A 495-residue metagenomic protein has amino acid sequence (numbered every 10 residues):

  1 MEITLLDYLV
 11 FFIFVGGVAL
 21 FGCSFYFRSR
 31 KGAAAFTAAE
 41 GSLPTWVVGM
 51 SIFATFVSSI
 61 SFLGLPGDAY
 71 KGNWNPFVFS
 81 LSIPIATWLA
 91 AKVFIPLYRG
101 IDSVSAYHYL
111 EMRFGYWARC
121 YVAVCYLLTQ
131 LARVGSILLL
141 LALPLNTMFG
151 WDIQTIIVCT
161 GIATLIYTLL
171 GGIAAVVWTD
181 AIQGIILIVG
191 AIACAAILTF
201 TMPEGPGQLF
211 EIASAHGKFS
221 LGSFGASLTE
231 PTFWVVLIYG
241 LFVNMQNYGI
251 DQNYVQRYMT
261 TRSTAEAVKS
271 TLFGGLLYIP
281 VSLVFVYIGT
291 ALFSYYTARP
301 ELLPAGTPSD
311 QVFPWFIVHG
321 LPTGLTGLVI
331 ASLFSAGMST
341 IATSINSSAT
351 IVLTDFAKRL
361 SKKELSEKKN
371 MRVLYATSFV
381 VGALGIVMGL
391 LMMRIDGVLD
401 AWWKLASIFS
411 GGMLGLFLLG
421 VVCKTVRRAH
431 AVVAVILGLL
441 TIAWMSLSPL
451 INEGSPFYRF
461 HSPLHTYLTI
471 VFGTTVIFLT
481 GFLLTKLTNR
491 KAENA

Functional and structural regions predicted by a protein language model:
M1-A495: Membrane-embedded helix-loop-helix hairpins and adjacent transmembrane boundary segments in multi-pass transporters
